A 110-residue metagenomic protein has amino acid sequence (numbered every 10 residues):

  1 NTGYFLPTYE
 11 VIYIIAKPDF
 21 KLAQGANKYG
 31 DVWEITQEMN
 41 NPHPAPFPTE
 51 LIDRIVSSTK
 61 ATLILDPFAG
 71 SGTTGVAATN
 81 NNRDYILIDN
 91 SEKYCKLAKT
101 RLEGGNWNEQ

Functional and structural regions predicted by a protein language model:
N1-K96: Core catalytic lobe of class I
K99-Q110: S-adenosyl-L-methionine
